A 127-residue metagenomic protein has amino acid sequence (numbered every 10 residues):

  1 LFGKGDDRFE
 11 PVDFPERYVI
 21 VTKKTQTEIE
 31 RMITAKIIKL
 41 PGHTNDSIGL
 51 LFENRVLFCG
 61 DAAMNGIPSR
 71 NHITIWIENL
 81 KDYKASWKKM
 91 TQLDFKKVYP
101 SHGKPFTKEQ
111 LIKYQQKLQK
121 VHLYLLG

Functional and structural regions predicted by a protein language model:
L1-T27, L118-L123: Active-site HxH/HxHxD metal-binding segment of metal-dependent hydrolases
P11, T34-Q110, K117, V121-H122: Metallo-beta-lactamase
K23, M32-A35: Short coil/loop residues immediately preceding or within conserved phosphate-binding loops of NTP-utilizing enzyme
